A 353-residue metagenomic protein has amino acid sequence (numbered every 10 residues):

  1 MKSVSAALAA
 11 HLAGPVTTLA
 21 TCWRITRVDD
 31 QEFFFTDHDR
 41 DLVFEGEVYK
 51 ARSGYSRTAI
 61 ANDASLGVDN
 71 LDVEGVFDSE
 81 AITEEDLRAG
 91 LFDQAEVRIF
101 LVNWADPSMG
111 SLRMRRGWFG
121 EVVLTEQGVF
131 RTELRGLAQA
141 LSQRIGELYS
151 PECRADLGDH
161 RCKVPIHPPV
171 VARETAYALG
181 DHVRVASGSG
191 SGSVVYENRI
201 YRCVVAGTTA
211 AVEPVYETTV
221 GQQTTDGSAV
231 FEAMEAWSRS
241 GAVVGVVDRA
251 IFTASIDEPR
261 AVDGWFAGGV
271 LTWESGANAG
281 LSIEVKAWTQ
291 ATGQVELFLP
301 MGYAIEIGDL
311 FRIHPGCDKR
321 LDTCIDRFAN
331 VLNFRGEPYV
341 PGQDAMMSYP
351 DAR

Functional and structural regions predicted by a protein language model:
M1-R353: Interface-prone segments of viral and bacterial extracellular assemblies
